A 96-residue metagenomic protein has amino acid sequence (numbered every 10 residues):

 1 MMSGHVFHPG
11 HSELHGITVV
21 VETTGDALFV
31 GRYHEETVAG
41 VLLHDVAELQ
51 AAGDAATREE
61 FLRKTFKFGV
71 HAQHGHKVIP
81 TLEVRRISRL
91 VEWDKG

Functional and structural regions predicted by a protein language model:
M2-G96: Conserved RNA-binding domains used in RNP assembly and mRNA/RNA metabolism
